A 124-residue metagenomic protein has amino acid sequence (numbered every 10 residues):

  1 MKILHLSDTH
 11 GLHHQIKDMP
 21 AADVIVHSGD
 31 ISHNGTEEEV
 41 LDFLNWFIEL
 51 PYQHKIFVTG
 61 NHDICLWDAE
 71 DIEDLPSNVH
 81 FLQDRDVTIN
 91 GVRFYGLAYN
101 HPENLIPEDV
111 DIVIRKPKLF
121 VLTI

Functional and structural regions predicted by a protein language model:
M1-H54, I114: N-terminal active-site segment of His-dependent metallophosphoesterases
H10-H14, D18, S32-H33, E49 (+1 more regions): Conserved catalytic scaffold of divalent metal-dependent phosphoesterases
H54-I56, D74: Conserved beta-sheet core of the metallophosphoesterase superfamily
